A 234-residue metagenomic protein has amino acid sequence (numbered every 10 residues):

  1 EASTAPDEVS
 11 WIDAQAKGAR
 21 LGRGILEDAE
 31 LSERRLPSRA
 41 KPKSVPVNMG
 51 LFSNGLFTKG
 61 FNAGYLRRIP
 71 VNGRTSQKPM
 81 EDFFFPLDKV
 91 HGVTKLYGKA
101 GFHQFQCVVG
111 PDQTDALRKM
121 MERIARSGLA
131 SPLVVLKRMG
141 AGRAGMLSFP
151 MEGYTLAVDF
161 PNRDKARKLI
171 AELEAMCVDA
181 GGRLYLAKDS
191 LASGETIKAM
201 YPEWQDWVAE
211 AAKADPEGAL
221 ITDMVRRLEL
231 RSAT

Functional and structural regions predicted by a protein language model:
E1-T234: Noncatalytic alpha-helical scaffold of FAD-dependent oxidoreductases
